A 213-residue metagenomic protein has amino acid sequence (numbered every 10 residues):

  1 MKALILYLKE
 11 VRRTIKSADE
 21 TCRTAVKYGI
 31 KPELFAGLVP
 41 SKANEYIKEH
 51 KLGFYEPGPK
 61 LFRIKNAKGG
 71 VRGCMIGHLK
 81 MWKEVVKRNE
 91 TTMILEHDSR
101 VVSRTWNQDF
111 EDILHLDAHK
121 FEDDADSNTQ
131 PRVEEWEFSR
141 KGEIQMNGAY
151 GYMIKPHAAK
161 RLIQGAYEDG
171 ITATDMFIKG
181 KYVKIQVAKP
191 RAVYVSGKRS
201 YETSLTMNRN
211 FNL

Functional and structural regions predicted by a protein language model:
M1-L95, S99-L213: An acidic/histidine-cluster motif and surrounding catalytic segment that typifies divalent-metal-assisted enzyme active
